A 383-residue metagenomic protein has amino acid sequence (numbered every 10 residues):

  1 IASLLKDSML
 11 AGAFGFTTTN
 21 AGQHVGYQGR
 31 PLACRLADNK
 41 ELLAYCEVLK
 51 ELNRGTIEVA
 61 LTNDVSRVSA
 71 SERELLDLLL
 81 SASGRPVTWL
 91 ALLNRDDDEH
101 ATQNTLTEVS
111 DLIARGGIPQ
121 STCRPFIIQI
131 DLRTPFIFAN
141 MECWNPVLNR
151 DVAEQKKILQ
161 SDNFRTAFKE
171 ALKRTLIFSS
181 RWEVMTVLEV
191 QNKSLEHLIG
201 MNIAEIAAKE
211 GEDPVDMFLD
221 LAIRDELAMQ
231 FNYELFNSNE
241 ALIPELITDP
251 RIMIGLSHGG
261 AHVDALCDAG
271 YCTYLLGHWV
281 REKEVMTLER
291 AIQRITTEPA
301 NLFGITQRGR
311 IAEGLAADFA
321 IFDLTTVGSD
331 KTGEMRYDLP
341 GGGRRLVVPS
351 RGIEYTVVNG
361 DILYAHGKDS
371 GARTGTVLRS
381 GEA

Functional and structural regions predicted by a protein language model:
S3-L32, A37-E47, V59-E284: Active-site neighborhoods of metal-dependent hydrolases
G12, Q120, G211, H258 (+5 more regions): Divalent metal-coordination and catalytic microenvironments
S180, E245-I252, S257, A269-Y271 (+2 more regions): C-terminal cap of metal-dependent C-N hydrolases
E196-H197, A300, R345-V348: Short loop/turn motifs at secondary-structure junctions and domain boundaries
M229-N237, I243, L288-I292, A300-E334: Acidic, glycine-enriched loop/beta-strand segments at the rims of small-molecule binding/catalytic pockets
L275, V280-N301: Gly/His-enriched, cation/cofactor- and phosphate-binding structural elements
G371-A383: Short, surface-exposed, low-complexity cationic segments
